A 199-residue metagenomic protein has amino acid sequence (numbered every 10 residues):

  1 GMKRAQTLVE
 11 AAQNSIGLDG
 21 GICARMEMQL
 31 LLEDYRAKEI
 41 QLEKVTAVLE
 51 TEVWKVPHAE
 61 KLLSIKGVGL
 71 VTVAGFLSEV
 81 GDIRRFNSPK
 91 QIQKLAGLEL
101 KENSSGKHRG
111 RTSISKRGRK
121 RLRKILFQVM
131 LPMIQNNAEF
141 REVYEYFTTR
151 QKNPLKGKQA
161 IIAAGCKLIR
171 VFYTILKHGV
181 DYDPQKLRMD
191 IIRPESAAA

Functional and structural regions predicted by a protein language model:
G1-A59, M189-I191: Glycine-rich, often acidic, oxyanion-interacting loops/wings at catalytic, nucleic-acid, or phospho-protein interfaces
E27-L30, D34, G118, K156-A160: Conserved acidic
K38, L126, L168: A residue-level signal for conserved active-site and pocket-lining positions in enzyme catalytic cores
L42-V45, G81-R85, P132-F140, I169-P184: Short helix-capping/linker segments at secondary-structure and domain boundaries
K61-S64, L70-G157: Phosphate-backbone recognition surface of nucleic-acid-processing proteins
K107-H108, Y144-A199: Low-complexity, acidic/Ser/Thr- and charged residue-rich accessory regions of DNA metabolism proteins
